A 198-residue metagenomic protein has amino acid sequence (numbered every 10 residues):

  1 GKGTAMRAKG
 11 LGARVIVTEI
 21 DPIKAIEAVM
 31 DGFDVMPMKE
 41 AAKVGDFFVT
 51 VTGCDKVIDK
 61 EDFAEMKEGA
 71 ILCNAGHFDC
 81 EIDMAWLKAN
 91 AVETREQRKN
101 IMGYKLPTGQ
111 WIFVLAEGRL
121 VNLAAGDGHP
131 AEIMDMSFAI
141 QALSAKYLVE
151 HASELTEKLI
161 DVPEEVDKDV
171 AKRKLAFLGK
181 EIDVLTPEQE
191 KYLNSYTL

Functional and structural regions predicted by a protein language model:
G1-V44, T50-T52: Glycine-rich phosphate/diphosphate-binding loop of Rossmann-like nucleotide-binding domains
R7-G10, A64-K67, A89-N90, G128-E132: Short, solvent-exposed amphipathic alpha-helical segments in soluble enzyme and RNA/protein-processing domains
E19-I20, M38, V51-C54, A75-G76 (+3 more regions): Fold-independent oxyanion-binding glycine-rich loops and adjacent beta-strand/coil segments at enzyme active sites
P22-I23, C54-D55, H77-C80, G118-V121 (+3 more regions): Short, glycine-/Ser/Thr-/acidic-enriched flexible segments
M30-Q110: Rossmann-like adenosine-cofactor binding region
M84-E188, S195: Adenosine-phosphate binding glycine-rich loop
